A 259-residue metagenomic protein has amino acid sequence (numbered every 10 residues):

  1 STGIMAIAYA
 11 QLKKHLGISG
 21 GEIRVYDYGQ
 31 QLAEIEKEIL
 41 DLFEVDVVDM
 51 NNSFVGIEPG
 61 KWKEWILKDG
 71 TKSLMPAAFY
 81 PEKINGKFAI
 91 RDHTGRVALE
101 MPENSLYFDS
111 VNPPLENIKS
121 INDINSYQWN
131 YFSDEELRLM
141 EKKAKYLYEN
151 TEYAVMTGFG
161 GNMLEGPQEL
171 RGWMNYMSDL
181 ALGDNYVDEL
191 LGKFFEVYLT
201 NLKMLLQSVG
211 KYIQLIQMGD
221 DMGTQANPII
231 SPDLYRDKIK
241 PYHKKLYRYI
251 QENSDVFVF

Functional and structural regions predicted by a protein language model:
S1-K14, G21-V25, M101-S105, D109-F259: Active-site loop segments of alpha/beta catalytic cores
S1-L99, K142, N150-A154, K245: N-terminal basic, low-complexity leaders that serve as flexible interaction/assembly modules and, when applicable, as
